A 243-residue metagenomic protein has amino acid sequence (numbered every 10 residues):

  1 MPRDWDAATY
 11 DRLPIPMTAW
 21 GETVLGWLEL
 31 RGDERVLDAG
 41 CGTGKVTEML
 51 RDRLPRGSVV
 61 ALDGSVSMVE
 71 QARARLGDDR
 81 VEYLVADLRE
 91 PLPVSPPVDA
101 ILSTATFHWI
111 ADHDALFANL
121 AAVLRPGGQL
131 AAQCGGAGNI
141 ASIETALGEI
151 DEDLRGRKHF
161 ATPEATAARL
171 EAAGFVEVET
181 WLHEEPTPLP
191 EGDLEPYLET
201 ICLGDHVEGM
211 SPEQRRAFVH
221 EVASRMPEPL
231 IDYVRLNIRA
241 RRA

Functional and structural regions predicted by a protein language model:
I15-G32: Conserved alpha-helix/loop element of class I SAM-dependent methyltransferases that forms part of the SAM/SAH-binding
L37-A39, T43-P91: Class I SAM-dependent methyltransferase SAM/SAH-binding core
P93-I101: A short acidic, Gly/Pro-enriched loop at the edge of an enzyme's catalytic core that lines a small-molecule cofactor
A100-H113: A short SAM/SAH-binding and catalytic strip from SAM-dependent methyltransferases
I110-A111, L124-P126: Helix-to-beta-strand junctions that scaffold the AdoMet/dcAdoMet cofactor pocket in Class I SAM-dependent enzymes
D114-A115, Q129-P190, E208-S211: Conserved catalytic/acceptor-binding region of the Class I
A173, V178-P229: C-terminal helical/coil "lid" or tail adjacent to the Rossmann-like core of SAM-dependent
L236-A243: Core SAM-dependent methyltransferase catalytic element
